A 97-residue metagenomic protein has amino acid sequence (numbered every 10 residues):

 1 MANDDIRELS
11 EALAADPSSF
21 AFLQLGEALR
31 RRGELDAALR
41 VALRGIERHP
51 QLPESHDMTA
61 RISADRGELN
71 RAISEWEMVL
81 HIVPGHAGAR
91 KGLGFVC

Functional and structural regions predicted by a protein language model:
A15, R48, D65, I82-V83: Structural marker of alpha-solenoid helical repeat scaffolds
S18-S19, L52, H86: Residue-level recognition of tetratricopeptide repeat
A21-F22, S55, A89: TPR alpha-solenoid repeat register
